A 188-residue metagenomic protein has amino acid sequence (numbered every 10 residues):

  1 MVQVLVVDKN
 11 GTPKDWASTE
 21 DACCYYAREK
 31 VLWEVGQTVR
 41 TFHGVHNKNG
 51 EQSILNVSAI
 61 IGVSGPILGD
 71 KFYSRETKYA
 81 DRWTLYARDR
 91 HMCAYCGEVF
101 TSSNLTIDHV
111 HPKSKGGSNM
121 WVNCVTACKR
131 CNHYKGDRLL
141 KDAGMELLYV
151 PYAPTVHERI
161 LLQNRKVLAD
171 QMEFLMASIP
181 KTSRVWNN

Functional and structural regions predicted by a protein language model:
M1-T77, A153-N188: Short helix-coil boundary/hinge micro-motifs
N10, S118, C131-H133: A generic structural motif
G11, L85, A143: A residue-level signal for conserved active-site and pocket-lining positions in enzyme catalytic cores
A27, Y86-A87, L148: Alpha-helix boundary recognition
D70-D81, I107-K115: Short Cys/His-rich Zn2+-coordinating modules
T77-L105, V125-C131: Short cysteine-rich loop/turn motifs with clustered Cys
E98-T126, K135-P151: Histidine-centered nuclease catalytic patch
